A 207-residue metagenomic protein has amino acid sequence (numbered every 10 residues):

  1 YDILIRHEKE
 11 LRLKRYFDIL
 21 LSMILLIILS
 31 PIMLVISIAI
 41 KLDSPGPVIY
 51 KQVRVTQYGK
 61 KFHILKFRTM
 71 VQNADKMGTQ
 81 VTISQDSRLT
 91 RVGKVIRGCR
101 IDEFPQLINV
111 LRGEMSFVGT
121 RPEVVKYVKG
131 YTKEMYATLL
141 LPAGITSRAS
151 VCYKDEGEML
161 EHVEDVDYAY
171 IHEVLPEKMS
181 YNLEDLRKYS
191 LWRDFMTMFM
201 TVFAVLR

Functional and structural regions predicted by a protein language model:
I3-A74, D185-R207: A hydrophobic, helix-centered structural microdomain
R6, N73-R91, V95, R121-Y131 (+1 more regions): Cytosolic-biased juxtamembrane loops and peripheral soluble domains of multi-pass membrane proteins
Y50-R88, A149-S180: Short, glycine-rich, amphipathic interfacial segments at transmembrane boundaries or analogous
S87, C99-D102, S190: Residue-level signal for the nucleotide or nucleotide-sugar donor/cofactor binding architecture
V92-G98, L183-R187: Short, well-ordered beta-strand elements within core beta-sheets of diverse protein domains
K94-G113: Short, conserved beta-strand/loop elements in beta-sheet-dominated catalytic cores that frequently flank divalent-metal
N109-R207: Hydrophobic structural segments characteristic of membrane proteins
